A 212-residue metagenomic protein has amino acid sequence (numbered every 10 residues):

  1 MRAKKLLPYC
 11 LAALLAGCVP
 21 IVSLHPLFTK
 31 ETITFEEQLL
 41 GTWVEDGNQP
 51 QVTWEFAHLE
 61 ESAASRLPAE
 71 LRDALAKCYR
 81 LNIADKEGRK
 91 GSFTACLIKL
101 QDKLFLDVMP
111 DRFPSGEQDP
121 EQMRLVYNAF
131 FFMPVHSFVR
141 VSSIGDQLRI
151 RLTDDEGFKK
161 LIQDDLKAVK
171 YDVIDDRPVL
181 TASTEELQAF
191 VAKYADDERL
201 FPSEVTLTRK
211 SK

Functional and structural regions predicted by a protein language model:
M1-C10: Bacterial N-terminal signal peptides that target proteins for export
L15-G17: C-terminal motif of bacterial Sec signal peptides marking the signal peptidase cleavage site
V19-Q38, D46-K212: Calycin-type beta-barrel ligand-binding domains and close structural analogs
